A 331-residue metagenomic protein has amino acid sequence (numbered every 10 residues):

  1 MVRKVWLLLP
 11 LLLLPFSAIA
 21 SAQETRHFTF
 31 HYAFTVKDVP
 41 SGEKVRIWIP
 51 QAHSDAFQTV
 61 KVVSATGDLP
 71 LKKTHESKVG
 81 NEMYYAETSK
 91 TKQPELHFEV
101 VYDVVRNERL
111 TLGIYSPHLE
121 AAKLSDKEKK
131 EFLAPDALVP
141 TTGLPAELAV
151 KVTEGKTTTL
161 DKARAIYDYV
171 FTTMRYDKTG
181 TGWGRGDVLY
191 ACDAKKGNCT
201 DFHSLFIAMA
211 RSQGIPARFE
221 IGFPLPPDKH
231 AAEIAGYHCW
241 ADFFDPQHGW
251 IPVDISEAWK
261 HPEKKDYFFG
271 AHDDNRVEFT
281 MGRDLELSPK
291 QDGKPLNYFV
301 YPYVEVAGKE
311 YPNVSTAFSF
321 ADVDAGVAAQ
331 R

Functional and structural regions predicted by a protein language model:
M1-V5: Positively charged n-region of N-terminal signal peptides that target proteins for export
L7-S17: Bacterial N-terminal signal peptides
A22-L110: Intrinsically disordered, low-complexity N-terminal segments that are enriched in acidic
K44, S204-G293: Hydrophobic/aromatic-rich core segments of domains that either
I47, I166, A241: Terminal peptide-recognition signature
H97-D193: Acidic low-complexity segments
T159-I166, K195-A210: Active-site nucleophilic cysteine motif
F268, H272-R331: Low-complexity, Gly/Ser/Thr/Pro-rich intrinsically disordered linker/tail segments
